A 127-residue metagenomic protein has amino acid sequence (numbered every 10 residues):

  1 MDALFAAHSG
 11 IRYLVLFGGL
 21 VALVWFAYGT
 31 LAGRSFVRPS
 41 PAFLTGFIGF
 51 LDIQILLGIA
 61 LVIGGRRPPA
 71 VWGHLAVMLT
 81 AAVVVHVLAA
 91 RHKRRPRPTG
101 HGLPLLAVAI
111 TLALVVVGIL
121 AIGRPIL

Functional and structural regions predicted by a protein language model:
M1-L127: Polytopic transmembrane helical bundles with strong interfacial aromatic enrichment
